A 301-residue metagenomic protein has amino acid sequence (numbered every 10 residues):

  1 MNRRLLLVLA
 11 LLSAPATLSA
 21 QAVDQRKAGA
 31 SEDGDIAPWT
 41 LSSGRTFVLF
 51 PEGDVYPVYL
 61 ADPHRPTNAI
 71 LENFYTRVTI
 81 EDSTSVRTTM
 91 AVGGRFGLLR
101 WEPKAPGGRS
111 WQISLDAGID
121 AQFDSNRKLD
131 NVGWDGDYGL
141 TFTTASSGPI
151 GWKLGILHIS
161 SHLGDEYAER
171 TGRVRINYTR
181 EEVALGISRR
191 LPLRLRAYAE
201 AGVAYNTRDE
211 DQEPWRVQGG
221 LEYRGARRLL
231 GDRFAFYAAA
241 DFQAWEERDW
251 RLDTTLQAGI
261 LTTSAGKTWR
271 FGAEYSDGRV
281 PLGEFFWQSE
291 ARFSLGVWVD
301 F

Functional and structural regions predicted by a protein language model:
V8-A16: Bacterial N-terminal signal peptides
A22-T144: Transmembrane beta-barrel domains of Gram-negative outer membranes and organellar outer membranes
Y59-R65, L99-I113, P149, R190-L195 (+2 more regions): Short loop/turn motifs that connect adjacent beta-strands in outer-membrane beta-barrel proteins
Y75-I80, L98-R100, A117-F123, I156-H162 (+5 more regions): Transmembrane beta-strands of outer-membrane beta-barrel pores
V92-G94, L140, L185, G219-L221 (+3 more regions): Membrane-embedded beta-strands of outer-membrane beta-barrel proteins, especially the hydrophobic/small aromatic
P106-G220, D277, F286-S289: Outer-membrane pore/translocation modules
Q212-K267: Intrinsically disordered, low-complexity segments enriched in Gly and acidic/Ser/Thr residues that form flexible
Q288-F301: Outer-membrane beta-barrel "beta-signal"
